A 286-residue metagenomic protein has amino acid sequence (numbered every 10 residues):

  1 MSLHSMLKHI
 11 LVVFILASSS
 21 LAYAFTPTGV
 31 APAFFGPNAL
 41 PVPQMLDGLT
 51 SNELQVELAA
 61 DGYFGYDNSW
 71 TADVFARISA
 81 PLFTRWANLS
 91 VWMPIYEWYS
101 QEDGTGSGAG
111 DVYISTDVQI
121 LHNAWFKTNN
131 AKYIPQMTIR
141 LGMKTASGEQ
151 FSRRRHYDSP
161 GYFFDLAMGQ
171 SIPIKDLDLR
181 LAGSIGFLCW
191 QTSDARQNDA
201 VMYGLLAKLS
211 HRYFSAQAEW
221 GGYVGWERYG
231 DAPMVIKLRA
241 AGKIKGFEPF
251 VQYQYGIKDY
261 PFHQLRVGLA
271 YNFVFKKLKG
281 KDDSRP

Functional and structural regions predicted by a protein language model:
M1-G36, V274-P286: Cleavable N-terminal export/targeting peptides
A24-S147, S152-G169, P173, S210-W226 (+6 more regions): Transmembrane beta-barrel domains of Gram-negative outer membranes and organellar outer membranes
H156-Y162, L177, Q197-V201: Alpha-helix initiation and capping sites
A167-I185: A structural motif
R180-G225: A mid-sequence, solvent-exposed acidic-amphipathic segment
G242: Active-site beta-strand termini and strand-to-loop segments that position acidic
